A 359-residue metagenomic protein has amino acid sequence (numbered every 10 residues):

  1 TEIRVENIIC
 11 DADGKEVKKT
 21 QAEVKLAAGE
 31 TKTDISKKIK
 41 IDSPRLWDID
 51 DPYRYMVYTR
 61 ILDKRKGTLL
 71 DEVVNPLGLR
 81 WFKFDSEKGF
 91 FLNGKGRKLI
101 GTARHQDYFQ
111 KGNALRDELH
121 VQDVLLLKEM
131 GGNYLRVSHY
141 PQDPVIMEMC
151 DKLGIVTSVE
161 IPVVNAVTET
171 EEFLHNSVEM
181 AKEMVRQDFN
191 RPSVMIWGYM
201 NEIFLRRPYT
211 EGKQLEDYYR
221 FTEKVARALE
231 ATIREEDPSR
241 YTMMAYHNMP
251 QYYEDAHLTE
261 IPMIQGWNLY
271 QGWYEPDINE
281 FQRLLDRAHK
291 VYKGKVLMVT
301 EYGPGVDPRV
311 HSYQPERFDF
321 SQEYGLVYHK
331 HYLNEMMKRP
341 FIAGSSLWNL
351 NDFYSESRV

Functional and structural regions predicted by a protein language model:
T1-V137, P144, M149, G154-T157 (+10 more regions): Secreted/periplasmic carbohydrate-active enzymes, especially glycoside hydrolases
K18, K88, N113, I146-E148 (+6 more regions): Generic domain-boundary/flexible-linker signal
G78-K83, T102-Q106, R136-M149, I161-N165 (+4 more regions): Short, solvent-exposed turn/loop segments enriched in Gly/Ser/Thr/Pro and often Arg
A103-E118, M130-S138, E160-N176, Y199-T222 (+2 more regions): The substrate-binding groove and active-site-proximal loops of carbohydrate-active enzymes, especially glycoside
A114-L126, S177-M184, M249-D255, H329-L333: Short, acidic/polar
M147, V185-D188, D255-A256: Mature extracellular/periplasmic domains of secretome proteins
M149-L153, E172-S177, A181, L258-T259 (+1 more regions): Short low-complexity, flexible loop/linker segments enriched in glycine and/or proline with clustered acidic
S193-G198, K213-Q214, Y219-Q251, A256-V359: Substrate-binding clefts and catalytic carboxylate motifs of secreted carbohydrate-active enzymes
